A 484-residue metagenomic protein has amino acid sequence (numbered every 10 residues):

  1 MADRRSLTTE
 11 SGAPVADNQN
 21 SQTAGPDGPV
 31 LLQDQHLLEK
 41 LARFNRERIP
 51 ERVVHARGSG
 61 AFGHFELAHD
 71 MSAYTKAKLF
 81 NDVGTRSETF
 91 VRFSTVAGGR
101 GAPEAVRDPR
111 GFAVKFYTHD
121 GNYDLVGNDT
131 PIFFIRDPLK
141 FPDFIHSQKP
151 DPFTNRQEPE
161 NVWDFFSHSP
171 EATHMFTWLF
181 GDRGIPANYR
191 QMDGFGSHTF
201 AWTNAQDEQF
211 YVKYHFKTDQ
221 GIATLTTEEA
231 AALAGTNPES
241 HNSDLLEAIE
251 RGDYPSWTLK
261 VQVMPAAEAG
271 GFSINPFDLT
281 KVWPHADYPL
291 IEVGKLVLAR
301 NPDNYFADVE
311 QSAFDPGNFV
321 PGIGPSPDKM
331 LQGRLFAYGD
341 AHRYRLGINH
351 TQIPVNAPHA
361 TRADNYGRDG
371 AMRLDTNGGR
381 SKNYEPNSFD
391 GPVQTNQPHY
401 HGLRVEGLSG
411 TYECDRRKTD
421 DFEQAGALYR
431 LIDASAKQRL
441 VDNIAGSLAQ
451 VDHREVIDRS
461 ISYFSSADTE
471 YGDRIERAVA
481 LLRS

Functional and structural regions predicted by a protein language model:
M1-S484: Active-site-adjacent core segments of small-molecule enzymes
